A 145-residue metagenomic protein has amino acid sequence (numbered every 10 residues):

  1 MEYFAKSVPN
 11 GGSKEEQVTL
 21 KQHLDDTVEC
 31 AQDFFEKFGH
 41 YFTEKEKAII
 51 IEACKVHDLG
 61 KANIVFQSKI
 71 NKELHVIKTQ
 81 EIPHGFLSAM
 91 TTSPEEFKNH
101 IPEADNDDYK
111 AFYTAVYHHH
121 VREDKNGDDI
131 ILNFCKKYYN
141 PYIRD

Functional and structural regions predicted by a protein language model:
E2-K14, L20-D145: Accessory nucleic-acid engagement/destabilization modules that flank
